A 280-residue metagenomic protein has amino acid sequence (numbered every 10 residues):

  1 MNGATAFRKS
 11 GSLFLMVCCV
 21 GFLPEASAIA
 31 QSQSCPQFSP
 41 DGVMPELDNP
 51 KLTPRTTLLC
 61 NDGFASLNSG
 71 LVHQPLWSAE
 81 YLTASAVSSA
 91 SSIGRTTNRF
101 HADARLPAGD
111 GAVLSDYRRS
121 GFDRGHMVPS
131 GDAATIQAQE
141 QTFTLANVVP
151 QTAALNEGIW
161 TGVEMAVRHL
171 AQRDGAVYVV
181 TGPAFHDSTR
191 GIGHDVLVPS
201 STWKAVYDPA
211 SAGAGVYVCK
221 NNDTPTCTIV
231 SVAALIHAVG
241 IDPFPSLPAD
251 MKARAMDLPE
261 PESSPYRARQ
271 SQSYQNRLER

Functional and structural regions predicted by a protein language model:
N2-F14: Bacterial N-terminal signal peptides that target proteins for export
C18-R280: Domain-level detector for secreted/extracellular nuclease and nuclease-toxin modules, and for the ENPP-like C-terminal
